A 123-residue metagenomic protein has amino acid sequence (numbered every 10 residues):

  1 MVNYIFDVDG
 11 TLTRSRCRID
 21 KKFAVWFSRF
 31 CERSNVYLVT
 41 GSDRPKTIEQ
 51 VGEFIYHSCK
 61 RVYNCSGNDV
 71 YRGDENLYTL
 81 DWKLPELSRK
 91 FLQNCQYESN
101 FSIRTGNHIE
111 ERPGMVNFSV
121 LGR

Functional and structural regions predicted by a protein language model:
M1-I19, L38: Asp-based phosphoryl-transfer active-site loop
M1-Y4, K21-V25, S119-R123: Short amphipathic alpha-helical segments, especially helix-boundary/capping motifs
F6, S58-K60, G114: Generic detector of short, well-ordered, non-transmembrane alpha-helical segments enriched in hydrophobic residues
T11, N68, R123: Short glycine-rich anion-binding loops that position phosphate/pyrophosphate groups of nucleotides and phosphorylated
R18-H108: Active-site phosphate-binding/coordination module
S102-R123: Conserved acidic, metal-coordinating active-site core of Asp-based, Mg2+-dependent phosphoryl-transfer enzymes
